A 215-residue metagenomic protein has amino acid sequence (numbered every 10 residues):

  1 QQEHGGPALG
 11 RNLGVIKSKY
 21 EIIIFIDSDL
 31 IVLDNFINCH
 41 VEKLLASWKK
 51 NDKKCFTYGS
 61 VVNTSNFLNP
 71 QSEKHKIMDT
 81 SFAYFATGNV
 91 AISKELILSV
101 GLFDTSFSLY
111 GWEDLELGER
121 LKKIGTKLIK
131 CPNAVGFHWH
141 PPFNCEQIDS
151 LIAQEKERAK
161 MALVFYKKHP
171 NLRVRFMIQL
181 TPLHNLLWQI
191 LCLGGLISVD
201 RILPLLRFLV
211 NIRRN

Functional and structural regions predicted by a protein language model:
Q2-S18: Glycine-rich, basic loop-to-helix element that forms the pyrophosphate-binding segment of sugar-nucleotide handling
I23: Short aromatic/hydrophobic "clamp" motif used to bind/position activated sugar donors
D27-I31: The conserved acidic donor/metal-binding loop of glycosyltransferases
N35-P70: Conserved donor NDP-sugar-binding/catalytic core segment of glycosyltransferases
H75-I92, S108-Y110: A recurrent flexible, glycine/aromatic-enriched loop bordering the glycosyltransferase active site that acts as
V90-I92, L96-G101, F107-V135: A short, conserved alpha-helix in the catalytic core of glycosyltransferases
A134-G136, E146-R175: Catalytic core of nucleotide-sugar-dependent glycosyltransferases
A153, E157, L172-N215: Non-catalytic, C-terminal membrane-associated alpha-helical segments of glycosyltransferases
